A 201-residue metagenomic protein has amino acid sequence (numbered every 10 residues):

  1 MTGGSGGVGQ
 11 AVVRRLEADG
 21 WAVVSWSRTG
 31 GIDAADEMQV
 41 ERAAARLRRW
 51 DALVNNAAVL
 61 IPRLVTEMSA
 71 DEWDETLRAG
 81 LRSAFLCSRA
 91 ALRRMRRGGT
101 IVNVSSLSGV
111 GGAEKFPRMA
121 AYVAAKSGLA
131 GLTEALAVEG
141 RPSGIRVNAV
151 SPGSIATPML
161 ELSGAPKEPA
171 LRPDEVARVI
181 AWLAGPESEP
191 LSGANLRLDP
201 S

Functional and structural regions predicted by a protein language model:
S5, V13: N-terminal Rossmann NAD(P)H-binding glycine-rich loop of SDR-like oxidoreductase domains
N56-P62: Conserved NAD(P)H cofactor-binding loop of Rossmann-fold oxidoreductase domains
L64-V65, E72-D74: Substrate-binding pocket helix/loop in short-chain dehydrogenase/reductase
S88, Y122-A125: Active-site helix of classical SDR
R93, E134, V138-E139, E189: Alpha-helical segment proximal to the catalytic Tyr-Lys
S106: Residue(s) in the substrate-gating loop at a strand-loop-helix junction that position the organic substrate next
P142, A149, A165-S201: C-terminal helical subdomain
